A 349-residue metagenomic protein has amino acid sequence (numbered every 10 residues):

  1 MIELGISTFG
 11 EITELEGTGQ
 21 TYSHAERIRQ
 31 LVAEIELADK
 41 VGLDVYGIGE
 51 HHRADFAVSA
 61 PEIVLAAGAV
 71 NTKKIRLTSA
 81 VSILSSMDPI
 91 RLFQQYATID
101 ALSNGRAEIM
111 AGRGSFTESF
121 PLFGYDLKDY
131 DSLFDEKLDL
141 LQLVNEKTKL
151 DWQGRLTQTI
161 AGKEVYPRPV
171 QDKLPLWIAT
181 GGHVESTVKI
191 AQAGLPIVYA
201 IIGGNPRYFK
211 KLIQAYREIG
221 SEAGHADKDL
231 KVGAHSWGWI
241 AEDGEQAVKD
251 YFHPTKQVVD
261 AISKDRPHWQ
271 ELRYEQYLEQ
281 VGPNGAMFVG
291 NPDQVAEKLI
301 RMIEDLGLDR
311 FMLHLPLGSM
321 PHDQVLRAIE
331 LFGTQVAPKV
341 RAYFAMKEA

Functional and structural regions predicted by a protein language model:
M1-L4, L43-V45, T72-L77, S103-E108 (+5 more regions): Short, well-ordered coil/turn segments that N-cap beta-strands
M1-T72, R76, L174, A349: N-terminal beta1-alpha1-beta2 module of alpha/beta enzyme domains
I2, G17, S85-L195, R207-K210 (+2 more regions): Internal, glycine-rich beta/alpha segment that forms the wall or movable "lid" of small-molecule/cofactor binding
L4, E50, G68, I99 (+6 more regions): Conserved, mostly hydrophobic/aromatic
I6, D131-V165, R207-L308, R341-A349: An alpha-helical appendage that flanks or caps ligand/catalytic pockets
L15-I28, S82-P89, D172-G182, P283-P292: Active-site mouth loops of central-metabolism enzymes
E26-L37, G182-V188, Q294-R301: Short, acidic/polar
V45-V64, I83, G203, H314-V325: Glycine-rich, proline-tolerant flexible connector loops at the mouths of alpha/beta enzymes
